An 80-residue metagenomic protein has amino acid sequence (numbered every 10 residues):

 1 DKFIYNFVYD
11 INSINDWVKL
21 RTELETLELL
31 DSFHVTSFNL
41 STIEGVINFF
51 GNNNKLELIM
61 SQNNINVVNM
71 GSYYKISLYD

Functional and structural regions predicted by a protein language model:
F3-D80: C-terminal soluble interaction/assembly domains
